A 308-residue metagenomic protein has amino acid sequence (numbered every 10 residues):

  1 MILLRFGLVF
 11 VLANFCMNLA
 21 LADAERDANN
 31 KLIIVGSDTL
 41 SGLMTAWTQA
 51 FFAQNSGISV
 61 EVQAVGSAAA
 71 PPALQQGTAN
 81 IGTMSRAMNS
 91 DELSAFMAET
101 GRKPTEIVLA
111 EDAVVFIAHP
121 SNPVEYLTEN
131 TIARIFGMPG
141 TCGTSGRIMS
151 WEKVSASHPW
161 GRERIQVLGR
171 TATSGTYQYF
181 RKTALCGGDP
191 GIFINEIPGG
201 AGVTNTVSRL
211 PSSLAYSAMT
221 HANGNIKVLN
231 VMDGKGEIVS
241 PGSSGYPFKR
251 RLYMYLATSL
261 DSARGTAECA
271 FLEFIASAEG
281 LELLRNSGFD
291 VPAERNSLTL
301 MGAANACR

Functional and structural regions predicted by a protein language model:
M1-L3: N-terminal secretory signal peptides that target proteins for export/translocation
R5-C16: Bacterial N-terminal signal peptides
M17-A22: Sec/Tat signal peptide C-region and signal peptidase I cleavage site
D23-R308: Flexible loop/hinge segments at secondary-structure junctions
